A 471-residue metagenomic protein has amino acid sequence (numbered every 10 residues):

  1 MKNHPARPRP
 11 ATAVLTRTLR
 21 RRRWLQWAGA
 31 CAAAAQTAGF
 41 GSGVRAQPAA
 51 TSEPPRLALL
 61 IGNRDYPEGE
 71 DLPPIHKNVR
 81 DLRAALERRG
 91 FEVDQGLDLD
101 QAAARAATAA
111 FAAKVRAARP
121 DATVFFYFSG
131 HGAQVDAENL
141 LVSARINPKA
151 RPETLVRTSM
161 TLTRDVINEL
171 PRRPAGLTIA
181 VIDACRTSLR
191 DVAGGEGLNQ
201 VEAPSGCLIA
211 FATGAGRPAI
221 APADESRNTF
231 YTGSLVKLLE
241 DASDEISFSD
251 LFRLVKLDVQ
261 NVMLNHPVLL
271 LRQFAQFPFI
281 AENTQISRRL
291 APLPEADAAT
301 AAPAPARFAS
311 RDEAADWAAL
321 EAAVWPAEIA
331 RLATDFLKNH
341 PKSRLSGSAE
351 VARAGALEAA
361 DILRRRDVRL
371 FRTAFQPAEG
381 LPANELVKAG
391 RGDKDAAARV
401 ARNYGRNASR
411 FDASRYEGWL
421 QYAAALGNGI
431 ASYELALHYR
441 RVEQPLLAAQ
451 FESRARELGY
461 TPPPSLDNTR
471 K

Functional and structural regions predicted by a protein language model:
K2-A322, R331-N339, R364: Cysteine endopeptidase catalytic domains of the caspase/legumain-like
L320-V324, D361, G405-R410, R441-Q444: Short coil/turn linking the two alpha-helices of tandem helical-hairpin repeats
P326, A374-P382, S409-W419, E443-F451: Structural signature of tandem alpha-helical TPR/SEL1-like repeats, specifically the intra-repeat loop/turn
D335, R399-N407, E434-R441, D467-R470: Hydrophobic face of amphipathic alpha-helices that form TPR/SEL1-like repeat modules and related alpha-solenoid
L337-E350, R391, Y460-P462: Short solvent-exposed coil/turn linkers within tandem alpha-helical repeat scaffolds
R391-K394, N407, L426-G429, L458-T461: Short helix-capping/linker turns of helical repeat alpha-solenoids
